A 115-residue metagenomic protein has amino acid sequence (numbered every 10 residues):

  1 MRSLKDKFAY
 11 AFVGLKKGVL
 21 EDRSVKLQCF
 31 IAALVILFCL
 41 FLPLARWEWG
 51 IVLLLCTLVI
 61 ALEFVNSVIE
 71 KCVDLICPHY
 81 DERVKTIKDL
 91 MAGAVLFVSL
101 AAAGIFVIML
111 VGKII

Functional and structural regions predicted by a protein language model:
R2-V68, Y80-K88, A92-I115: Hydrophobic alpha-helical transmembrane segments
K71-C77: Amphipathic, hydrophobic secondary-structure cores in small proteins
